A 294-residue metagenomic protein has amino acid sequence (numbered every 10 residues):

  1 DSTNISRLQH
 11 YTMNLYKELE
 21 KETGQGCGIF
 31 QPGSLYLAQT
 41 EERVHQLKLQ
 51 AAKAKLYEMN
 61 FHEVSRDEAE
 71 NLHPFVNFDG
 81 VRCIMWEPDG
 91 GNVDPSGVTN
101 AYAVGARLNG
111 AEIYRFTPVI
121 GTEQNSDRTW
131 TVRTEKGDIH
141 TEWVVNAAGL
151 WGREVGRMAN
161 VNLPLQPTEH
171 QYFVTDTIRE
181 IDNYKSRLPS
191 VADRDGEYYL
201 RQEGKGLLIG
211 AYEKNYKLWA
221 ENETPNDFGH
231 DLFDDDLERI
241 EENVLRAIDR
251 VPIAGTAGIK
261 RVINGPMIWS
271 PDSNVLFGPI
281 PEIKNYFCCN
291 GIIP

Functional and structural regions predicted by a protein language model:
D1-L72, D195-L200, G204-G206: Dinucleotide-binding Rossmann-like beta1-alpha1 core, especially the glycine-rich loop that anchors the ADP
T3, T122-D234, E242-G255: Flavin-dependent oxidoreductases
Q25-Y36, Q50, E63, E70-N109 (+3 more regions): Helix-loop-beta segment of a Rossmann-like dinucleotide-binding subdomain
F30-S34, T168-E169, V262: Short Gly/Ser/Thr- and Asp/Glu-enriched loop/turn motifs at secondary-structure junctions
E42, H73-V81, E123-T131, W269-S273 (+1 more regions): A short, glycine/Asx- and small/polar-enriched loop/turn that sits immediately N-terminal to a beta-strand
S65-R66, R115-T117, R261: Short loop/edge segments at beta-strand edges and connector loops that shape dinucleotide/nucleotide cofactor-binding
M85-W143, W151-E154: Helical element adjacent to the flavin cofactor pocket in flavoenzyme catalytic cores
D195, G204, D227-P294: C-terminal catalytic lobe of FAD-dependent flavoproteins
